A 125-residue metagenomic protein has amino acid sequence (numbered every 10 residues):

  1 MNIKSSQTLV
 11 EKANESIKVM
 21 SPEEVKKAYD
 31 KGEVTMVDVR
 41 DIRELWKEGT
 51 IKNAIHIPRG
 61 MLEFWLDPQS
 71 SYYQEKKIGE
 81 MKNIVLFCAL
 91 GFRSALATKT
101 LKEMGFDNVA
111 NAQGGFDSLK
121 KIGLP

Functional and structural regions predicted by a protein language model:
M1-V34, I42-N83, F92-P125: Rhodanese-like catalytic fold shared by cysteine-dependent sulfurtransferases and DSP/PTP-type phosphatases
V37: Active-site flanking residues adjacent to catalytic metal/cofactor-binding acidic residues
